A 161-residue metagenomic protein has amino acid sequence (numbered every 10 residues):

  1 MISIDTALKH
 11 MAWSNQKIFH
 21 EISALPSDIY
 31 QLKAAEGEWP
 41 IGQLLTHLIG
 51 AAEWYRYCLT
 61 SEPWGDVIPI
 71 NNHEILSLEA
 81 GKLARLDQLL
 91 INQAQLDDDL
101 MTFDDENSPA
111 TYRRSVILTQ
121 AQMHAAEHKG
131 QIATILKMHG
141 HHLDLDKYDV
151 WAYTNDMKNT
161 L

Functional and structural regions predicted by a protein language model:
D5-H20, A24-D66, E106-L161: Short, contiguous alpha-helical
Y57-D98: Helix-adjacent hinge/juxtasegments
L90, L96-F103, N107-A110, R114: Mid-chain, well-packed structural core segment of small domains
